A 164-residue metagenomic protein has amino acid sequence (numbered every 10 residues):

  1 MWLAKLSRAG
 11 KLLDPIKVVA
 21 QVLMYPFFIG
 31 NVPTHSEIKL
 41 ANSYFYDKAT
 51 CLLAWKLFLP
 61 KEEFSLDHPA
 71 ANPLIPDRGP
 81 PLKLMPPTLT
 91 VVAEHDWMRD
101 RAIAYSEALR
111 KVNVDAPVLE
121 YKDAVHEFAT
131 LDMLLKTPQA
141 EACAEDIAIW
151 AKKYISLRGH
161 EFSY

Functional and structural regions predicted by a protein language model:
M1-Y164: Alpha/beta-hydrolase superfamily serine-hydrolase fold, recognizing
